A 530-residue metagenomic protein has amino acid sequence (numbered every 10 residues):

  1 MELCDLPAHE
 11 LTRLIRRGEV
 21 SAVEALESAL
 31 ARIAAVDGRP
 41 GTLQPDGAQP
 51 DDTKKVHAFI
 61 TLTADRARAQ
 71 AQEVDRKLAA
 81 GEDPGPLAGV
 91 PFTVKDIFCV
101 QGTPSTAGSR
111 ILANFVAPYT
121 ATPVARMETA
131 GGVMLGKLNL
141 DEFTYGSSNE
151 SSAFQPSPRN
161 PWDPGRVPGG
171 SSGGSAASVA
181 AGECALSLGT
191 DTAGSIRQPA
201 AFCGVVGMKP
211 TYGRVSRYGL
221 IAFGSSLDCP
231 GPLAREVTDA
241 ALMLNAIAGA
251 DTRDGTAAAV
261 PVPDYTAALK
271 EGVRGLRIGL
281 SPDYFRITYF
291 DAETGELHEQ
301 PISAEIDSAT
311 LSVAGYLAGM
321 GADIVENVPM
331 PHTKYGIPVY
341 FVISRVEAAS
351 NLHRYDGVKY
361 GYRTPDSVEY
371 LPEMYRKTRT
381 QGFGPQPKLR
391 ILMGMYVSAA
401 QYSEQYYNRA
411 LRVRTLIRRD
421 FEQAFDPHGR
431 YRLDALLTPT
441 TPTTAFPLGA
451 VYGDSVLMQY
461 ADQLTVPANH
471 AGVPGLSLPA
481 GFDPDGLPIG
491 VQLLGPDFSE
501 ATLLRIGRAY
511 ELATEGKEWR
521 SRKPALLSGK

Functional and structural regions predicted by a protein language model:
M1-A69, V313, G319-G321, W519-K530: An N-terminal boundary/leader segment
R16, A35, T129, A181-S303 (+5 more regions): Structural helix-boundary/capping segments
P50-T53, L87-P230, S281-D283, K334 (+2 more regions): Short glycine/serine-rich loop/turn segments
D65-Q72, G131-G132, D141: Long amphipathic alpha-helix in the N-terminal Rossmann-like dinucleotide-binding domain of NAD(P)-dependent
A67, G89, K95, M127 (+4 more regions): Conserved hydrophobic/aromatic pocket- or pore-lining residues that grip, position, or stack substrates in active sites
R110, T256-A257, H298, P338-Y340 (+5 more regions): Short, surface-exposed loop/helix-turn segments at secondary-structure junctions that function as lids/hinges flanking
Y362-L389: Glycine-rich phosphate/pyrophosphate-binding loop and adjacent beta-alpha nucleotide/cofactor-binding cores
